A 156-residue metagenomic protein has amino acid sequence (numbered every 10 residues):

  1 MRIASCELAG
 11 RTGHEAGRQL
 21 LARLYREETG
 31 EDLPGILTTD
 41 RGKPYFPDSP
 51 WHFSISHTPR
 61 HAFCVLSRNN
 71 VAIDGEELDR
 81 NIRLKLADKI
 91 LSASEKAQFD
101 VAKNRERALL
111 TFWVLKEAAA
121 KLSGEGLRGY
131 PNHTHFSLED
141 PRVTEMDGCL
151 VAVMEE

Functional and structural regions predicted by a protein language model:
M1-E156: Core catalytic alpha/beta fold that binds nucleotide/phospho-ligands
